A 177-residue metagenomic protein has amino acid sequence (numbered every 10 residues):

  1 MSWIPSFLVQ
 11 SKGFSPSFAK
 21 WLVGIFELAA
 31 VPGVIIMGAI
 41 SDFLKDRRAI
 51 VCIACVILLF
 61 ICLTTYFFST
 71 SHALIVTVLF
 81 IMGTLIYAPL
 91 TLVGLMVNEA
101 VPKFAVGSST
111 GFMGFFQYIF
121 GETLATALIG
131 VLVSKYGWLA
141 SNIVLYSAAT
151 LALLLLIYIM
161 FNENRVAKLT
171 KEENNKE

Functional and structural regions predicted by a protein language model:
M1-V34, L90, G94, G121-I129: Extracytoplasmic gate region of multi-pass secondary transporters
L22-F26, S109-G114, V144: Hydrophobic positions within alpha-helical transmembrane segments of Major Facilitator Superfamily-type secondary
V34-D46, V133-S134: Helix-to-loop junctions at the C-terminal end of transmembrane segments in multipass secondary transporters
K45, V97-G107: Paired intracellular helix-loop junctions of major facilitator superfamily
R47-M96: C-terminal transmembrane helical hairpin of 12-TM major facilitator-type secondary transporters
R48, G130-A149: A membrane-interface helix-boundary motif in multi-pass transporters
K103-Y136: A late C-terminal transmembrane helix in Major Facilitator Superfamily
F161-E177: Intrinsic disorder in cytosolic terminal tails and internal cytosolic loops of multi-pass membrane transporters
